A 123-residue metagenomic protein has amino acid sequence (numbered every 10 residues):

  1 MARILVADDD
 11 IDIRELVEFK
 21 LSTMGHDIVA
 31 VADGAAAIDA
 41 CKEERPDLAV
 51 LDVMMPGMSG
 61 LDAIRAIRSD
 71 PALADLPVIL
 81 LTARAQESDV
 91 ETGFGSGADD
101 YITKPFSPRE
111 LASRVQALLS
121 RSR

Functional and structural regions predicted by a protein language model:
E15-T23: Charged docking surfaces used in two-component/phosphorelay signaling
E18, D62, A85-I102, S113: Alpha4 helix (beta4-alpha4-beta5 surface) of REC/receiver domains from two-component response regulators
G25-A32, A40: Short hydrophobic/Thr-rich beta-strand motif most characteristic of the beta2 strand and flanking loop of CheY-like
D33-A36, S59-R65: Acidic catalytic/metal-coordinating carboxylates
E44-V50: Active-site beta3 strand of CheY-like receiver
M55: Receiver (REC) domain active-site loop signature in two-component systems and cognate sites in sensor histidine kinases
F106-Q116: C-terminal output helix
